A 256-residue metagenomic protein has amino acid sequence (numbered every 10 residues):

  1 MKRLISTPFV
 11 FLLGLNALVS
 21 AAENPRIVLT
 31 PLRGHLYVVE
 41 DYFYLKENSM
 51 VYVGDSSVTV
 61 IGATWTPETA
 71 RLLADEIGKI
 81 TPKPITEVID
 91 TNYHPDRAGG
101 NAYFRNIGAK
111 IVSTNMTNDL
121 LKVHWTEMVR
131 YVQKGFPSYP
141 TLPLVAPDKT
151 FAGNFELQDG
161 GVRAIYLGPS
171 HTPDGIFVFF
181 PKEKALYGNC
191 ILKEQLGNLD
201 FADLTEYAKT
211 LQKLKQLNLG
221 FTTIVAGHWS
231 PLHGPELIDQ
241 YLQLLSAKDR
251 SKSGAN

Functional and structural regions predicted by a protein language model:
M1-F9: Bacterial N-terminal signal peptides that target proteins for export
F11-S20: Hydrophobic h-region of N-terminal signal peptides that target proteins for export in Gram-negative bacteria
E23-R26, T30-L32, N118-L167: Metallo-beta-lactamase
T30-D75, I176-C190: Conserved beta-strand hairpin/beta-sheet module of binuclear metal-dependent hydrolase folds, prominently
H35, Y52, G62, I77 (+9 more regions): Divalent metal-coordination and catalytic microenvironments
D55-S57, P67-V112, L217-G220: Active-site metal-binding motif and surrounding structural segment of the metallo-beta-lactamase
S57-T59, W65-T66, R163-Y241: Metallo-beta-lactamase
P235-N256: Binuclear metal-ion centers of metallo-dependent hydrolases, dominated by the metallo-beta-lactamase
